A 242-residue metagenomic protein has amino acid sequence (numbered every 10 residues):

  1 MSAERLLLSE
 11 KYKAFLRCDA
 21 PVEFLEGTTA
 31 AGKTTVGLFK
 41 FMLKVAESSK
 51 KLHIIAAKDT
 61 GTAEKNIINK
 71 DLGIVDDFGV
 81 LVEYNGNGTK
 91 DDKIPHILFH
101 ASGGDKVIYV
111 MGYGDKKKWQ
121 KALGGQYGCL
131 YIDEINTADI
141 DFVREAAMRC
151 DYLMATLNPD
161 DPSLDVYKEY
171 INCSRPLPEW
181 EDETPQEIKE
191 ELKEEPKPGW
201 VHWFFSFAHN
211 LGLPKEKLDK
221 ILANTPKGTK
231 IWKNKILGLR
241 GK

Functional and structural regions predicted by a protein language model:
M1-K242: Phosphate/NTP-binding elements of NTP-utilizing enzymes
